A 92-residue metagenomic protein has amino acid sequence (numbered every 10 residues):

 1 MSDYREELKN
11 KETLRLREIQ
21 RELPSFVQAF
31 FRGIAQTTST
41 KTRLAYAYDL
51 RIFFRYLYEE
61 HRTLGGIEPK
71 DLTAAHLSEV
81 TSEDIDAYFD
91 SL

Functional and structural regions predicted by a protein language model:
M1-T38, L44, E59, I67: N-terminal DNA-binding module of tyrosine recombinases/phage integrases
V27-K41, R51-L92: N-terminal core-binding DNA-recognition domain of tyrosine recombinases/integrases
